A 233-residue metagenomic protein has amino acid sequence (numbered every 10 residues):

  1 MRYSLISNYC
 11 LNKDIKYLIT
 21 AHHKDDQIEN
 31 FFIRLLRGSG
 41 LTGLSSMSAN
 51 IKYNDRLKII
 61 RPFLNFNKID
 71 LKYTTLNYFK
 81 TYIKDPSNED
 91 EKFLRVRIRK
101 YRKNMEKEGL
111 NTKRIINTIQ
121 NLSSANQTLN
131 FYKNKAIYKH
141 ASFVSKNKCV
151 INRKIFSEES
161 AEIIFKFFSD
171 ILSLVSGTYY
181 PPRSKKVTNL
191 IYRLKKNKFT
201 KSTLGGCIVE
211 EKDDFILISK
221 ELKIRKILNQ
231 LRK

Functional and structural regions predicted by a protein language model:
M1-S7, L41: ATP-dependent adenylate-handling ligase core
R2, K24, L94, S160 (+1 more regions): Hydrophobic (often cysteine-bearing) scaffold residues that line and stabilize catalytic clefts of nucleotide/cofactor
I6, L71-T75, F168: Structural element of the ATP-grasp superfamily
S7, K113, L228-R232: Short, charged, solvent-exposed linker or helix-capping segments at domain edges/interfaces that act as flexible hinges
N12-A21, E29-T118, N152: Catalytic subdomain that performs nucleotidyl-dependent activation
Q27, R114, I163-F167: Residue-level detector of well-ordered alpha-helical segments, enriched for hydrophobic/aromatic packing positions
I51-R56, K100, E108, I119-K233: AMP-forming adenylation/ATP pyrophosphatase catalytic core
